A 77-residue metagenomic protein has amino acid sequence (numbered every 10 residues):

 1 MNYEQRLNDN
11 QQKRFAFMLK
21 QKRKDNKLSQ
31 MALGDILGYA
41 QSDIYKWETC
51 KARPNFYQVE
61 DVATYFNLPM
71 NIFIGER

Functional and structural regions predicted by a protein language model:
M1-D25: A short, Lys/Arg-rich alpha-helix, primarily the initiator
F17-I36, D61: Short basic helix-loop element that most often maps to the first helix and adjoining turn of HTH DNA-binding modules
L19, L33-G34, I44-W47, F73: Conserved hydrophobic/aromatic packing and binding residues within compact polymer-binding modules
G38-P54: Recognition helix of helix-turn-helix/homeodomain-like DNA-binding domains that insert into the DNA major groove
Y57-I72: DNA major-groove recognition helix of helix-turn-helix/homeodomain DNA-binding modules
E76: Conserved short acidic donor-positioning loop in nucleotide-sugar-dependent glycosyltransferases
